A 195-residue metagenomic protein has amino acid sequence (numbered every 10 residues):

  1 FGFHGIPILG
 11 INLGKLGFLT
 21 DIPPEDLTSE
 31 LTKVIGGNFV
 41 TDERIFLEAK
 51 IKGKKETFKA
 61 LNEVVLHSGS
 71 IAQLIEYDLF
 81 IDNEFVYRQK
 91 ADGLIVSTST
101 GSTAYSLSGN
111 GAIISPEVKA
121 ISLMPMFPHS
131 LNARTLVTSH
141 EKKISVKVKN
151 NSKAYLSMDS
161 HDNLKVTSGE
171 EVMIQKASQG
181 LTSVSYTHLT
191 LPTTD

Functional and structural regions predicted by a protein language model:
F1-G10, D21: Glycine-rich phosphate/dinucleotide-binding loop and adjoining beta-alpha-beta core of small-molecule
N12, V64, S160: A residue-level signal for conserved active-site and pocket-lining positions in enzyme catalytic cores
L16-D92: Catalytic core of DAGKc-family lipid kinases
E43-L47, A60-N62, Q73-Y77, D92-L94 (+5 more regions): A generic structural signal for short beta-strands and their flanking turns/coil linkers
R88-D92, V96-N132: Gly/Ser/Thr-rich active-site loops/lids in small-molecule metabolic enzymes that frequently grip phosphoryl groups
I144-E170: A conserved acidic, glycine/proline-rich C-terminal tail/linker
S178-T182, L189: Polybasic (Lys/Arg-rich)
T187-T193: Conserved small/polar residues in nucleotide/adenosyl-binding loops
